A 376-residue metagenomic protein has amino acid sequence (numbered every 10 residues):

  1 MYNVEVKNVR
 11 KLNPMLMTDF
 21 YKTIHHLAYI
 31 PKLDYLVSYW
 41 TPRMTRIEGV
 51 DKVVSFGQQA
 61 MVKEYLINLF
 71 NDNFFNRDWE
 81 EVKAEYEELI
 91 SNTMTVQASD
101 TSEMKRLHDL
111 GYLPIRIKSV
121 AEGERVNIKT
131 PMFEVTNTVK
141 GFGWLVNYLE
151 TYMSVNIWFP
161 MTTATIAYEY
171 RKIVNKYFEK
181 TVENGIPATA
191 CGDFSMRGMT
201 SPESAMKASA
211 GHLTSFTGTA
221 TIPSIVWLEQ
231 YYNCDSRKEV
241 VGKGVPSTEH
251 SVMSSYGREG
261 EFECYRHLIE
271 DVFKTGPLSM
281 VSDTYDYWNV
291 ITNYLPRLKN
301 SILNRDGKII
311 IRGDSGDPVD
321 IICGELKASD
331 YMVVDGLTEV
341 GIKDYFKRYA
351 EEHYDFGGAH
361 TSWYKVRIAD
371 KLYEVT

Functional and structural regions predicted by a protein language model:
Y2-E48, Y86, S99-T101, K105-P114 (+4 more regions): Buried, small/hydrophobic-residue-enriched core segments of structured protein domains
L36-S99: Low-complexity, highly charged intrinsically disordered N-terminal segments that act as targeting/localization
I117: Structured beta-strand/loop patches that form or line metal/cofactor-binding pockets in enzymes
